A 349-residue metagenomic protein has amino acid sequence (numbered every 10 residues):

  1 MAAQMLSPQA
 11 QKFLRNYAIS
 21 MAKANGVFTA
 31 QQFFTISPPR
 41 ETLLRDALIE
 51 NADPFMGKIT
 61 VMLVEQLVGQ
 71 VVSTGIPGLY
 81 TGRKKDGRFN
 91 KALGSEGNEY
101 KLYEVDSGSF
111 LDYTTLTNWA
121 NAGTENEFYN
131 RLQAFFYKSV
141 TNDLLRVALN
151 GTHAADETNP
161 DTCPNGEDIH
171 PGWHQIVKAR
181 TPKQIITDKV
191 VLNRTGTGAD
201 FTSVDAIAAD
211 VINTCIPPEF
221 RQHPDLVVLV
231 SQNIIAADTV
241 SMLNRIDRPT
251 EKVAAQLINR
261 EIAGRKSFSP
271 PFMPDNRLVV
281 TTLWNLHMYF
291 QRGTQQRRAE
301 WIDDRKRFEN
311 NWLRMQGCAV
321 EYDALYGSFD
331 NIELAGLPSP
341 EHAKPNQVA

Functional and structural regions predicted by a protein language model:
A2-A52, D168-V190, A206, V227 (+1 more regions): Sequence/fold signature of self-assembling virion shell proteins
Q4-M5, I76-R83, N142, R146-A154: Signature of extracytoplasmic/envelope-associated structural regions
Q31-D112, G166: Assembly/oligomerization interface modules of large self-assembling protein complexes
Y113-I207: Alpha-helical scaffold segments that mediate packing/assembly in large oligomeric complexes
A206-I216: Phosphate-interacting basic helix/loop segments used at nucleotide- and nucleic-acid interfaces
P218, L229: Beta-rich carbohydrate-recognition and catalytic domains
F220-D225: Short gly/pro-enriched beta-turn/loop segments at secondary-structure junctions
